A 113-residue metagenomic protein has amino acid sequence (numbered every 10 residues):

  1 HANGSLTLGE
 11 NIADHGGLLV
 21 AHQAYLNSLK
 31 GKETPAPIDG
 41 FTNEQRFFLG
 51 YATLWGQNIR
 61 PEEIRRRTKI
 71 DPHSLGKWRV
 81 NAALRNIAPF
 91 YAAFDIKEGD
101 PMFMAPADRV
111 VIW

Functional and structural regions predicted by a protein language model:
H1-W113: Zinc-dependent metallohydrolase catalytic domains
